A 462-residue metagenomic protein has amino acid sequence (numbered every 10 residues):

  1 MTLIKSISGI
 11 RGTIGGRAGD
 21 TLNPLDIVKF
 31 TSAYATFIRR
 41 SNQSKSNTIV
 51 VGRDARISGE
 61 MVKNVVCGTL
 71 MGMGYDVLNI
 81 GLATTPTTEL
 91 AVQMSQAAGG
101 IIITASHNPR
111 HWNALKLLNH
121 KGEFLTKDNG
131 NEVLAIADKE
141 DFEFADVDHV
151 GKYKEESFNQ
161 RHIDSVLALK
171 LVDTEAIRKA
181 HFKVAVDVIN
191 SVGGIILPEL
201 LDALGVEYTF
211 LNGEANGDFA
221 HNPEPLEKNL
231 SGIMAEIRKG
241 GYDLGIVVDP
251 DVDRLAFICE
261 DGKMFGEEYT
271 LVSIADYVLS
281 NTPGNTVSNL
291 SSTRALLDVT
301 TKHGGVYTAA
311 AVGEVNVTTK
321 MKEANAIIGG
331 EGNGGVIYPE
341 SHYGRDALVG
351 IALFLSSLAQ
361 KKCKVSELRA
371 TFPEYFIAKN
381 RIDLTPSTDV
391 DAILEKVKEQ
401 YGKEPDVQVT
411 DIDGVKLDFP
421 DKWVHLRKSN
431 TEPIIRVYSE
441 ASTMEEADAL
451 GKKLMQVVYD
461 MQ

Functional and structural regions predicted by a protein language model:
M1-G68, G72-M73, K152-V184: An N-terminal, well-structured beta->alpha segment
T13, N113-R238: Gly/Ser/Thr-enriched, mixed-charge loops and adjacent short helices that form phosphate/oxyanion-binding elements
T36, R40, T48-W112, E199-I258: N-terminal small/polar loop signature for handling phosphorylated ligands or for N-terminal nucleophile
G52-R53, V186-V188, C259, E340 (+1 more regions): Short glycine-centered, acidic/aromatic-flanked micro-motifs in structured strand/loop junctions that mark active-site
M71, N131-D164, C259-G332, I337: Proline/glycine-rich low-complexity loops and linkers
L117-H120, A256-E260, I337-P339: Short beta-strand-to-turn element immediately C-terminal to the catalytic PLP-Schiff-base lysine in fold type I
L244, T282-Q462: Phosphate-binding and adjacent anionic-ligand microenvironments
